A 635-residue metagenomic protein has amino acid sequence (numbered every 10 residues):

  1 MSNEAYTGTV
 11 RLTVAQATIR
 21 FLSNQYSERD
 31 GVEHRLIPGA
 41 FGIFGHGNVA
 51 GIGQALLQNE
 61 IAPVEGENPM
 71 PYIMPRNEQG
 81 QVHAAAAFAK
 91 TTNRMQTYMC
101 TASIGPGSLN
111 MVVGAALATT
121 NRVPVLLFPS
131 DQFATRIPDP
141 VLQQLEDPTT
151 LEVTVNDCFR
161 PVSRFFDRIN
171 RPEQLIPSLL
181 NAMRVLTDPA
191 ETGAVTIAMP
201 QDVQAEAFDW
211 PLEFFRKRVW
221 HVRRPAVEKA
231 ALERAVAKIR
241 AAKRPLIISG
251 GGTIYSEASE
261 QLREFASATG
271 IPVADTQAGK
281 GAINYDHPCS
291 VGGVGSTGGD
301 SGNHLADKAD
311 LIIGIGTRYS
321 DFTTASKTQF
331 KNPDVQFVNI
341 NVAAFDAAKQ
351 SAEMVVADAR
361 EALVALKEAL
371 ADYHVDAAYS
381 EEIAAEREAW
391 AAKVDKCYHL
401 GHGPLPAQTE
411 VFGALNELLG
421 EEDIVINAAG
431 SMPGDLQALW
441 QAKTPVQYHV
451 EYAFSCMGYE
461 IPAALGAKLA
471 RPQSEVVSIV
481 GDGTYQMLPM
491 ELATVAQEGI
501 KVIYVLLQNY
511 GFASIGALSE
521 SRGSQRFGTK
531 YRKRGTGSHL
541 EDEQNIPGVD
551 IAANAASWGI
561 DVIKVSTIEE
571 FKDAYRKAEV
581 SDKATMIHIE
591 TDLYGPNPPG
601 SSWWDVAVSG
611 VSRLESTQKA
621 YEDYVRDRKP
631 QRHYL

Functional and structural regions predicted by a protein language model:
S2, Y6, N170-E173, P211 (+7 more regions): Phosphate/pyrophosphate-binding active-site segments
S2-H374, A378, A414, L418-E421 (+3 more regions): N-terminal alpha/beta PP-like core and its mobile active-site loop of ThDP/TPP-dependent enzymes
R35-L36, A378-E381, S478-G483: Short alpha-helical "patches" and their helix-cap loops
P38-I52, R387-P462, A467-K468: Active-site diphosphate/adenylate-binding microenvironment
R136-T150, A347-A348, V356, L363-V364 (+1 more regions): Thiamine diphosphate
S163-F166, V394, Y398, V562: Short amphipathic alpha-helical interaction patches enriched in hydrophobic/aromatic residues with interspersed Lys/Arg
S249-G251, I315, A429, V480-G483: Glycine-rich beta-strand-to-loop/alpha-helix junction loops that act as flexible
A266, L305-A306, Q408, L488 (+1 more regions): Active-site-proximal structural scaffolding
